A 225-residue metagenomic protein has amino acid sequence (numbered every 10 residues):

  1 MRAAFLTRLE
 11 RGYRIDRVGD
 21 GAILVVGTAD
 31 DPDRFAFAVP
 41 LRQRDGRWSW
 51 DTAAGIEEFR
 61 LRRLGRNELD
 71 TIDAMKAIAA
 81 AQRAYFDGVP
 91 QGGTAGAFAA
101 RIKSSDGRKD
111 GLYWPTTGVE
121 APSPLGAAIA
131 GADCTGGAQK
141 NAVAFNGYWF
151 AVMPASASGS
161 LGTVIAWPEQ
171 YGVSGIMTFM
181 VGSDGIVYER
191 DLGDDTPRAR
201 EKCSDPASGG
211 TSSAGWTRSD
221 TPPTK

Functional and structural regions predicted by a protein language model:
M1-A36, C134-L161: Surface-exposed, charged secondary-structure patches
G19, T28-D30, D45, T52-G55 (+4 more regions): A mature extracytoplasmic/lumenal domain signature
D30, R34, L64-M75, G159 (+1 more regions): Solvent-exposed, acidic/flexible segments
D33-N67, I186-R190: Short beta-strand edge/turn micro-motifs at domain boundaries
I56-G107: Conserved hydrophobic/amphipathic alpha-helical signal-anchor segments
G93-A157: Acidic, glycine-rich loop-and-strand cores that form catalytic or ligand-binding grooves in diverse globular domains
G162-S204: C-terminal soluble interaction/assembly domains
D195-K225: C-terminal partner/receptor-binding element of secreted or periplasmic proteins
